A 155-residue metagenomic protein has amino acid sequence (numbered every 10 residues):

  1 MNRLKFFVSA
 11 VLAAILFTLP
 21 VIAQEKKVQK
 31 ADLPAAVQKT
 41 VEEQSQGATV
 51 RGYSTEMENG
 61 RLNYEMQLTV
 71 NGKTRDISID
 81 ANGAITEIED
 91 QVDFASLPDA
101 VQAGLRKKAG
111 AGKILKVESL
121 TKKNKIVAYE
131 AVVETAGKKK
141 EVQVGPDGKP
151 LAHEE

Functional and structural regions predicted by a protein language model:
M1-V11: Bacterial N-terminal signal peptides that target proteins for export
N2, A23-Q24: Short, low-complexity interaction segments enriched in Ser/Thr/Pro/Gly
S9-P20: Bacterial N-terminal signal peptides
Q24-E155: Mature soluble domains of exported/periplasmic/lumenal proteins and thiol-rich metal-chelating peptides
